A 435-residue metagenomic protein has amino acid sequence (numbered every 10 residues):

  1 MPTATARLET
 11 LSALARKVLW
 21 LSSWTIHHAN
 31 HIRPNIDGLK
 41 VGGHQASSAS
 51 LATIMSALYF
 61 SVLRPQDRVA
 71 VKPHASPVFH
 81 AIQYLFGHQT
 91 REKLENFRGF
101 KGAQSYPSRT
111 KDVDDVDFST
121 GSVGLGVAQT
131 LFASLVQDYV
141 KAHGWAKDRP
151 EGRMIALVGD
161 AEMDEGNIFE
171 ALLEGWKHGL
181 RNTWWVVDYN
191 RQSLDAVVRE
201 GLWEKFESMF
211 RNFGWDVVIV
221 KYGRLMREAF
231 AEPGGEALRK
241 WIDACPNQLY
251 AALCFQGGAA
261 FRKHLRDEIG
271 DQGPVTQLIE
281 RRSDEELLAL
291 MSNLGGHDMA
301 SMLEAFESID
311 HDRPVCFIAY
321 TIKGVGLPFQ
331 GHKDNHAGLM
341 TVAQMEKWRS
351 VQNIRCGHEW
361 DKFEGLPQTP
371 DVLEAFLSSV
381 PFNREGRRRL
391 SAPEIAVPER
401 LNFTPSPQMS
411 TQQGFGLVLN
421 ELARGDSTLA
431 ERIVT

Functional and structural regions predicted by a protein language model:
A6-V18, S22, I26-P34, Q45-H178 (+1 more regions): Cofactor-binding active-site loop characterized by glycine-rich and histidine/acidic residues
T10-S22, D67-R68, P367-T435: Non-catalytic terminal/interface segments that mediate subunit docking, oligomerization, and allosteric communication
I32, S61-P65, Q89-T90, Y139-P150 (+5 more regions): Secondary-structure transition/capping motifs at alpha-helix termini and the adjoining loop/turn into the next element
R68-K72, N182-N190: Short internal beta-strands
V158-A161, V187-D188, A319: Active-site flanking residues adjacent to catalytic metal/cofactor-binding acidic residues
E162-G166, N293-L303, Q408-G416: Active-site glycine- and acidic-residue-rich loops that bind and position anionic ligands or nucleotide-like cofactors
E170-W176, G201-L202, K333-N335, R424: Short, solvent-exposed amphipathic alpha-helical segments in soluble enzyme and RNA/protein-processing domains
Y189-P405: Long, well-ordered, tryptophan-enriched scaffold segments
